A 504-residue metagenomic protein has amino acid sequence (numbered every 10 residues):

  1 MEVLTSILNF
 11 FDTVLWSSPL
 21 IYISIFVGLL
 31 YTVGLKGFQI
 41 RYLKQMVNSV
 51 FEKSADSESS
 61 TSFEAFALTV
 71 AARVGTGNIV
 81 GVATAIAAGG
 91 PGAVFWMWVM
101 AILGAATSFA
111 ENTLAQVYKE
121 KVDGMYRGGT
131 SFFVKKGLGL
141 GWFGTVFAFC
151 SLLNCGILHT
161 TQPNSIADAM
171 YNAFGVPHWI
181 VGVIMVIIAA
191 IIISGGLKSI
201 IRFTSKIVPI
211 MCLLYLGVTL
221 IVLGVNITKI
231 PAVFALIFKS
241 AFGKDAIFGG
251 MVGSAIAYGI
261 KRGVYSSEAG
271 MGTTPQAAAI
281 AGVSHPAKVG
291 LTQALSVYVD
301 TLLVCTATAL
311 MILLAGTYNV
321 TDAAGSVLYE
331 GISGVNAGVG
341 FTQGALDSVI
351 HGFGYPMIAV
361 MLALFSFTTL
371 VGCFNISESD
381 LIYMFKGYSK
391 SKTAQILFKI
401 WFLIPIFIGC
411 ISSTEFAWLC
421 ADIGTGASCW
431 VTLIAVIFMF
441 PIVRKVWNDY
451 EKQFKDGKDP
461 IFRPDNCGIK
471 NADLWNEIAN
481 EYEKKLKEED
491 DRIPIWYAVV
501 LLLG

Functional and structural regions predicted by a protein language model:
M1-T76, I86-G92, G104, I437-G504: N-terminal alpha-helical transmembrane segments of multi-pass membrane transport and channel/translocase proteins
L20, G34-Q39, N78-V82, P91 (+7 more regions): Transmembrane helix-loop junctions in multi-pass membrane proteins
I23-L30, G34-V47, S165-M170, P177-N226 (+2 more regions): Membrane-interface loop-to-helix entry segments
V27-T32, M100-G124, T130-S131, K135-I193 (+2 more regions): Helix-loop-helix module between adjacent transmembrane segments
G37-S62, T84-V94, W98, A106-L138 (+3 more regions): Flexible loop linkers connecting adjacent transmembrane helices in multi-pass alpha-helical membrane transporters
D56-A88, L114-V117, D123-S131, K135 (+2 more regions): Alpha-helical membrane segments and immediately flanking helix-loop junctions that form or couple to the substrate/ion
L103-E111, V183-L197, V208-T228, K261-V264 (+2 more regions): Selective recognition of specific alpha-helical transmembrane segments in multi-pass small-molecule
F109-V117, D123, L220-L236, G250 (+2 more regions): Extracellular/periplasmic helix-exit of transmembrane alpha-helices
